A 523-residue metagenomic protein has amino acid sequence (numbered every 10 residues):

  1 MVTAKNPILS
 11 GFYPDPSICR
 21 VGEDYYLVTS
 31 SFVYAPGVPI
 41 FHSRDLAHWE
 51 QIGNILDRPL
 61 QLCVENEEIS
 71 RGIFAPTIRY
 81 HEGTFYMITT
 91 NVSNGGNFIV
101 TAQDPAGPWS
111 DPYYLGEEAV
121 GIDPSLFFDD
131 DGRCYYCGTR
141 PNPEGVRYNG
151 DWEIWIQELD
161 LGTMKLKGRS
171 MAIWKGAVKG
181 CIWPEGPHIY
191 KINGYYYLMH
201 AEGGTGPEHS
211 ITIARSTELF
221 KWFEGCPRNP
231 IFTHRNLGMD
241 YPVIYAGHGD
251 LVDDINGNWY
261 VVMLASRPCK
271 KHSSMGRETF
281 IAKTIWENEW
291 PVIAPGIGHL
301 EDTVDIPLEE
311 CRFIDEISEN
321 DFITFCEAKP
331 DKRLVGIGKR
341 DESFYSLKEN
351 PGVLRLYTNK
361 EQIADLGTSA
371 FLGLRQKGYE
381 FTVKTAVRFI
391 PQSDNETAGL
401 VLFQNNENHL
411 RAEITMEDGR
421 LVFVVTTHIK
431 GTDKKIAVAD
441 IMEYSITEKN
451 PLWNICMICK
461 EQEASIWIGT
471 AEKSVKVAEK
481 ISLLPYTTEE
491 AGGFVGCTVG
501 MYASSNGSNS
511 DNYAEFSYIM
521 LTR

Functional and structural regions predicted by a protein language model:
M1-R523: Carbohydrate-active catalytic/glycan-binding domains of CAZyme proteins, especially the secreted or lumenal ectodomains
